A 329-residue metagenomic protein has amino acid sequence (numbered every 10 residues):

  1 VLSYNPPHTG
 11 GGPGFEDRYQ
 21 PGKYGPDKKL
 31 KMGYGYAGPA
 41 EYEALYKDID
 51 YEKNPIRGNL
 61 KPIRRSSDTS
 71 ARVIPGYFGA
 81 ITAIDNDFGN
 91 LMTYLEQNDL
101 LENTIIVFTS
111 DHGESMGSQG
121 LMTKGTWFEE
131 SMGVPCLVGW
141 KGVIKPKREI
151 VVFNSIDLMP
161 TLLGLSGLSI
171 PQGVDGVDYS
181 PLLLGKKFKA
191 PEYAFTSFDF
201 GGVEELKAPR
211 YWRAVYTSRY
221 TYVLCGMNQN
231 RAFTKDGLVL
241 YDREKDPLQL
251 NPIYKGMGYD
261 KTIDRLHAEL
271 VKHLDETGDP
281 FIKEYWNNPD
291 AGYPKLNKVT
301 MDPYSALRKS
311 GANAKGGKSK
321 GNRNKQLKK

Functional and structural regions predicted by a protein language model:
V1-F153, L165-G173, R231-T234, G258-K261 (+1 more regions): Active-site-proximal cap/lid insertion segments
E43, F78-I81, D85-M92, E96 (+8 more regions): Non-transmembrane alpha-helical segments in soluble domains of secreted/periplasmic/extracellular proteins
H112-S118, I156-M159, G164-V239, R243 (+7 more regions): C-terminal cap/loop subdomain of S1 sulfatases and analogous C-terminal strand-loop tails that border
D246: Intrinsically disordered, low-complexity polar regions and short flexible loop motifs
T262-L266: Short amphipathic alpha-helical coupling segments at ligand-binding clamshell hinges and other catalytic/signaling
N287-G292: Small-residue-rich loop/turn and linker elements
